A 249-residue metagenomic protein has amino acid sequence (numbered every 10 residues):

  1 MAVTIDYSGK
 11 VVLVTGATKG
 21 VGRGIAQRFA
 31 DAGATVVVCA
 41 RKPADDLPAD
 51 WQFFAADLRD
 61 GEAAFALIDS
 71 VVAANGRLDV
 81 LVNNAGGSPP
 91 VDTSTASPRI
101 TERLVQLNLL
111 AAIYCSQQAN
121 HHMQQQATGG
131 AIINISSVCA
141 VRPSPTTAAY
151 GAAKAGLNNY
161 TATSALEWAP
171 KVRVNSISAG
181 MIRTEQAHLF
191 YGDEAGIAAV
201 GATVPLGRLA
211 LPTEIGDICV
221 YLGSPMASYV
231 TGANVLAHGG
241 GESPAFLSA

Functional and structural regions predicted by a protein language model:
A2, R142, T231-A249: Short C-terminal tail/terminal secondary-structure segment of NAD(P)H-dependent dehydrogenase/reductase domains
V11, T18-K19: Conserved glycine-rich cofactor-binding loop
D92-V105, G196, V200: Substrate-binding pocket helix/loop in short-chain dehydrogenase/reductase
S116, A153, T161: Active-site helix of classical SDR
H121, A165-P170, S228: Alpha-helical segment proximal to the catalytic Tyr-Lys
S137: Residue(s) in the substrate-gating loop at a strand-loop-helix junction that position the organic substrate next
S176, A195-V230, V235-G239: C-terminal helical subdomain
